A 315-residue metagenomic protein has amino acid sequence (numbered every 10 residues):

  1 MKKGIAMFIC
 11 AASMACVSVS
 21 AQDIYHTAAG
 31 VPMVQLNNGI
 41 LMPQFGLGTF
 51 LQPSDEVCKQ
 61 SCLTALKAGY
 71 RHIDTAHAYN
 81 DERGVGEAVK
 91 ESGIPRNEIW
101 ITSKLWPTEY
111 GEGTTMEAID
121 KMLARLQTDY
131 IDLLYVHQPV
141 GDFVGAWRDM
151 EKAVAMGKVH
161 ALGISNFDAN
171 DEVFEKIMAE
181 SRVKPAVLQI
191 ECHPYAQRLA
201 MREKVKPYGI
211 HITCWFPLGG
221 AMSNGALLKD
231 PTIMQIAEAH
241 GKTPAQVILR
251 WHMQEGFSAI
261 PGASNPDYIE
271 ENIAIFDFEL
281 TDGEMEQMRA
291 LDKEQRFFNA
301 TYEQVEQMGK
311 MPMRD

Functional and structural regions predicted by a protein language model:
M1-G4: Positively charged n-region of N-terminal signal peptides that target proteins for export
A6-C16: Bacterial N-terminal signal peptides
V17-A21: Sec/Tat signal peptide C-region and signal peptidase I cleavage site
Q22-I99, L218-G219, R314-D315: N-terminal binding-site loop/beta-alpha segment at the start of enzyme catalytic domains that lines or forms
I24-G30, Q138-D315: Beta/alpha (TIM)-barrel catalytic core signal, keyed to glycine-rich beta->alpha loops juxtaposed to Asp/Glu that bind
P53-L66, G111-R125, G145, E172-E175 (+1 more regions): Short, acidic/polar
R96-E109, D132-P139, Q189: A short, structured active-site edge motif that brings together acidic residues
T115-Y135, K152-M156: CE4/NodB-like, metal-dependent polysaccharide N-deacetylase domain that modifies extracellular/periplasmic N-acetylated
